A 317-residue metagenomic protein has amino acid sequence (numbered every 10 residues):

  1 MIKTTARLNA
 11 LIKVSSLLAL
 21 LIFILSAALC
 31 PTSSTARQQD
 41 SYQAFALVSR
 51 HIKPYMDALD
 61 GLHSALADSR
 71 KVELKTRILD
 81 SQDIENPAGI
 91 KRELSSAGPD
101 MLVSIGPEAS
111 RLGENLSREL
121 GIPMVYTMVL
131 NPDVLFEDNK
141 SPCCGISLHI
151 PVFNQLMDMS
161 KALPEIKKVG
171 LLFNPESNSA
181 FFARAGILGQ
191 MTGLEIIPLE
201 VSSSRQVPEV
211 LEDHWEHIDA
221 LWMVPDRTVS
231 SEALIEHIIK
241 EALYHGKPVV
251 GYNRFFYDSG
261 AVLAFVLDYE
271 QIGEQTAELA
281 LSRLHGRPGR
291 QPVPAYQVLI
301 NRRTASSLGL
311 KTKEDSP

Functional and structural regions predicted by a protein language model:
M1-L11: N-terminal secretory signal peptides that target proteins for export/translocation
K13, P31-P317: Short hydrophobic alpha-helices and adjacent helix-cap/hinge residues
S15-A28: Bacterial N-terminal signal peptides
